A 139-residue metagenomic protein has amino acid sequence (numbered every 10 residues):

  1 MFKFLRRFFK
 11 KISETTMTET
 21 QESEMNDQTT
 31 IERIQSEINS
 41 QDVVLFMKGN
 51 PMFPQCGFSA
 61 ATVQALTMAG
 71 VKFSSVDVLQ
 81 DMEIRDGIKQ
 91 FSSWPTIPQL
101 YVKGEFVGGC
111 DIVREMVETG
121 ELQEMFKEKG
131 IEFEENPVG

Functional and structural regions predicted by a protein language model:
F2-V44, P137-V138: N-terminal leader/targeting and pre-domain segments
D27-I31, D81-R85, T119: Structural motif corresponding to alpha-helix initiation and N-cap regions
Q35-K72: Local sequence-structure signature of Cys/Sec-based thiol-disulfide redox active-site neighborhoods
F46-K48, L79-D81, K103: Structured beta-strand/turn binding interfaces of compact recognition modules in eukaryotic regulators
T67-G87, F91, P95: Thiol-based oxidoreductase modules, predominantly thioredoxin-like and allied folds used for disulfide exchange
V102-E134: Non-catalytic, surface beta->alpha helical segment in thiol-disulfide oxidoreductase systems
